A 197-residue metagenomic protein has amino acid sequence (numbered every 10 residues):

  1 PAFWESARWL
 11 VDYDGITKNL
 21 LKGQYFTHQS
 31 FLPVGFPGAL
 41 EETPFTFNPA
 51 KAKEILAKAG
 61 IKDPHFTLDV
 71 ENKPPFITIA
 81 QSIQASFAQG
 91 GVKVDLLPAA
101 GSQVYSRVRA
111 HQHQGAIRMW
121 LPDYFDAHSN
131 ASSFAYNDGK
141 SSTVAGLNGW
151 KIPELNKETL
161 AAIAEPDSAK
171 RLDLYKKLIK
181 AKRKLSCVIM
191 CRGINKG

Functional and structural regions predicted by a protein language model:
P1-A85, Q89-G90, G149-P153, K157-E158 (+3 more regions): Append "and occasionally in soluble cytosolic enzymes with long acidic Gly/Pro-rich linkers
A2-E5, T17-K18, Q89, K93-V104 (+3 more regions): Extracytoplasmic/peripheral linker and loop segments enriched in polar/acidic and small residues with frequent Thr/Pro
Y13, L32, A100-G101, R118-D123: Beta->alpha turn/N-cap motifs
G23-F26, E71, W120-P122, C191-K196: Short, solvent-exposed turn/loop segments enriched in Gly/Ser/Thr/Pro and often Arg
A39, P74-I77, Q103-Y105, D123-D126: Flexible loop/turn segments at secondary-structure boundaries
N72, A116-A131: Ligand-binding clamshell of periplasmic/extracellular solute-binding protein-like
